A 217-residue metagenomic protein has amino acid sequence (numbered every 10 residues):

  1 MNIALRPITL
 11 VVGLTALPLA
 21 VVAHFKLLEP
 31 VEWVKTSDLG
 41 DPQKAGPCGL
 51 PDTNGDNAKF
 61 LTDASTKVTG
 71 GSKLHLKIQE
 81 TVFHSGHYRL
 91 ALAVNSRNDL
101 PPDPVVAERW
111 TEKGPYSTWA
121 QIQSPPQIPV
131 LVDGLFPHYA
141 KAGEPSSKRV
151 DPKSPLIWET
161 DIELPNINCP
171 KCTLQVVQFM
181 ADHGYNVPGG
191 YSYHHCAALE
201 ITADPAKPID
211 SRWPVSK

Functional and structural regions predicted by a protein language model:
N2-I8: Bacterial N-terminal signal peptides that target proteins for export
I8-L17: Gram-negative bacterial Sec-dependent N-terminal signal peptides
L17-A23: Sec/Tat signal peptide C-region and signal peptidase I cleavage site
H24-K217: Structured recognition/catalytic domains enriched at protein termini, typified by the LPMO catalytic fold at the mature
